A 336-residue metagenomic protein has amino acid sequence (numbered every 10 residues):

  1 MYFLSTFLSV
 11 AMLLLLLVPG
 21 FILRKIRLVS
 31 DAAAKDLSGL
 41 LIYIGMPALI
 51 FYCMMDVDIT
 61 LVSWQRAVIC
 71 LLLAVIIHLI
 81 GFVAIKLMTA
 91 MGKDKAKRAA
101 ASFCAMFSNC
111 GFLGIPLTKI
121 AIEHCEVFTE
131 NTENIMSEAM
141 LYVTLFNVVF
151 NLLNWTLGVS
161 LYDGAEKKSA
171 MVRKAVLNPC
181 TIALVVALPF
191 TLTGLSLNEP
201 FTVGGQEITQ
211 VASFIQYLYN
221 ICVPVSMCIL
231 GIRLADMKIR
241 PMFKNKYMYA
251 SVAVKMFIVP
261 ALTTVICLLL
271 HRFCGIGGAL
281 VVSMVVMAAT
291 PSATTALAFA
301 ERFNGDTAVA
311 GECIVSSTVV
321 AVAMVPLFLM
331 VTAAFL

Functional and structural regions predicted by a protein language model:
M1-L336: Alpha-helical transmembrane segments of multi-pass small-molecule/ion transporters
